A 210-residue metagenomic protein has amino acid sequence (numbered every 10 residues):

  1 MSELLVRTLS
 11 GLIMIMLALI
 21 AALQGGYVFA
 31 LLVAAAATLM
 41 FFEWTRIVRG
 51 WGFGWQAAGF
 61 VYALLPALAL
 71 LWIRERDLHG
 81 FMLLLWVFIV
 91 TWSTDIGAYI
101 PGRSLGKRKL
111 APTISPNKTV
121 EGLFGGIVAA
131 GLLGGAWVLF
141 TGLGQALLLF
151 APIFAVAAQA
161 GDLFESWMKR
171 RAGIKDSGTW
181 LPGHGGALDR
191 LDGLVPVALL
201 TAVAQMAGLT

Functional and structural regions predicted by a protein language model:
M1-V156: Membrane-embedded alpha-helical bundles of polytopic integral membrane proteins
I100, W167-R170: Pseudouridine synthase
R171-L194: Interfacial loop-to-transmembrane junctions
V197-A198: C-terminal-most transmembrane helix of multi-pass membrane proteins
A202-T210: Juxtamembrane boundary at the C-terminal end of a transmembrane helix
